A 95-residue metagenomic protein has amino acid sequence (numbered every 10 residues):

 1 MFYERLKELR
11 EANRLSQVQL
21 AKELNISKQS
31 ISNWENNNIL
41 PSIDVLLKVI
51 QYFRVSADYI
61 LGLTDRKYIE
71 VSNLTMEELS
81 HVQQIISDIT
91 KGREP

Functional and structural regions predicted by a protein language model:
M1-A12: A short, Lys/Arg-rich alpha-helix, primarily the initiator
R5, S16, S42-V45, S56: Residues that mark the N-terminal boundary/hinge immediately upstream of a DNA-recognition element
E11, N25, N36-N38, D65: Residue-level detection of the helix-turn-helix DNA-binding "recognition helix"
R14-N33, K48: Short alpha-helical DNA-recognition segment
Q17, K28, N38-I39, A57: The DNA-contacting recognition helix of HTH DNA-binding domains and analogous helical DNA-recognition elements
N25, D44-Y59: DNA major-groove recognition helix of helix-turn-helix/homeodomain DNA-binding modules
E35, V45, L61-T64: DNA major-groove recognition helix of helix-turn-helix
D65-P95: Interfacial/linker helices and their anchor residues that mediate assembly or domain coupling
